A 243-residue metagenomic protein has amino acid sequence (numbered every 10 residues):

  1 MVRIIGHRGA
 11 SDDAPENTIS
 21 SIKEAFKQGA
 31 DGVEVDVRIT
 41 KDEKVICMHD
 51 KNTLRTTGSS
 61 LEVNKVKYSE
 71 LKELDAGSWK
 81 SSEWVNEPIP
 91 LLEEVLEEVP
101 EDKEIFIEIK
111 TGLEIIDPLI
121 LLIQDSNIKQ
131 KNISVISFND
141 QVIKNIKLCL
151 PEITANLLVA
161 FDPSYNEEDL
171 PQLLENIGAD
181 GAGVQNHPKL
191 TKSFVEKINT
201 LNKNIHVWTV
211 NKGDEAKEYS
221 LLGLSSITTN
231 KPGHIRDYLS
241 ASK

Functional and structural regions predicted by a protein language model:
M1-K243: Phosphate-group recognition and catalysis centered on beta-loop-alpha active-site segments
